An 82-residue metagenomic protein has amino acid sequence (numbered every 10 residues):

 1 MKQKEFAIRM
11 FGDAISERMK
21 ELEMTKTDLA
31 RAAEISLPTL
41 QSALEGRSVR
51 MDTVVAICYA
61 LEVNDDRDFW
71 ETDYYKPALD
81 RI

Functional and structural regions predicted by a protein language model:
M1-D28: A short, Lys/Arg-rich alpha-helix, primarily the initiator
M1-F6, E17, S42, R67-I82: Short, charged recognition helix plus adjacent turn of helix-turn-helix-like nucleic-acid-binding domains
K20, R31, Y59: Alpha-helical residues within the helix-turn-helix
T25, S36, R50, N64-D65: Short coil turns linking two alpha-helices in DNA-binding domains
E34-V49: Recognition helix of helix-turn-helix/homeodomain-like DNA-binding domains that insert into the DNA major groove
G46-Y59: Short, basic-rich loop-to-helix N-cap that marks the start of a DNA-contacting helix
